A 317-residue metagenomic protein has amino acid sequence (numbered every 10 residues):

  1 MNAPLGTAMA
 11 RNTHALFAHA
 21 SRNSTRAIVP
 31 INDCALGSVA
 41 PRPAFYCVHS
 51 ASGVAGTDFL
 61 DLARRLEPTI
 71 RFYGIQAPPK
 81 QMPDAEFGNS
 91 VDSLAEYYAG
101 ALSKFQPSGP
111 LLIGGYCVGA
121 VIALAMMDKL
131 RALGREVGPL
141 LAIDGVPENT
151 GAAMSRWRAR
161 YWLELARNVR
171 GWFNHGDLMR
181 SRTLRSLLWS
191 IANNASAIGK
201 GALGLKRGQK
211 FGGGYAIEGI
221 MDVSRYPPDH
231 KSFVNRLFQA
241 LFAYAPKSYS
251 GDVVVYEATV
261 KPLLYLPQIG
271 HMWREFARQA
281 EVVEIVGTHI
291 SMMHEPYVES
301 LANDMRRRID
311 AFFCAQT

Functional and structural regions predicted by a protein language model:
L5-T317: A hydrolase-biased, glycine/serine/histidine/acidic-enriched motif that marks catalytic-domain neighborhoods in diverse
